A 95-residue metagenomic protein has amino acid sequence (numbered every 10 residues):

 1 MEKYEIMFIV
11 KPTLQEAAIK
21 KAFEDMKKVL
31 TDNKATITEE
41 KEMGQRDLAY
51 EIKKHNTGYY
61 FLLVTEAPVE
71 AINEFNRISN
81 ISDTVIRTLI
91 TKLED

Functional and structural regions predicted by a protein language model:
E2-D95: Structured, basic alpha/beta domains of bacterial-type, RNA-associated proteins
